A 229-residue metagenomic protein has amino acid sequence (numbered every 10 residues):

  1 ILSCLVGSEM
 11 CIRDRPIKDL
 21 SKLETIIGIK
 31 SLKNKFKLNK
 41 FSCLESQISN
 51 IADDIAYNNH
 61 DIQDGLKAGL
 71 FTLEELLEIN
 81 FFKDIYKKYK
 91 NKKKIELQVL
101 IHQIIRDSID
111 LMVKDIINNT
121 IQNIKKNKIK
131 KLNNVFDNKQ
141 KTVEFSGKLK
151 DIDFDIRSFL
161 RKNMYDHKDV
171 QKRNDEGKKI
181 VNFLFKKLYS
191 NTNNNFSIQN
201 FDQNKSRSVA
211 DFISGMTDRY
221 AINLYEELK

Functional and structural regions predicted by a protein language model:
I1-G7, C11-I12, I213: Single conserved hydrophobic/aromatic residue that forms the stacking wall/gate of nucleotide- or nucleobase-binding
S8-E9, R13-H60: Divalent-metal (Mg2+/Mn2+/Ca2+)-assisted nucleotide/phosphate chemistry catalytic cores
K37-V170, N174: Helix-loop elements that line ligand-binding/catalytic pockets
D53, V181, I213: Divalent metal-coordination and catalytic microenvironments
N59, I117, I121, F185-Y189 (+1 more regions): Short alpha-helix boundary/capping elements
G65, N194-I198, I222-K229: Long amphipathic alpha-helical segments
D155-S206: C-terminal hydrophobic structural anchor segments that stabilize assembly/packing rather than catalytic chemistry
N204-K229: Short, amphipathic C-terminal "tail helix"
